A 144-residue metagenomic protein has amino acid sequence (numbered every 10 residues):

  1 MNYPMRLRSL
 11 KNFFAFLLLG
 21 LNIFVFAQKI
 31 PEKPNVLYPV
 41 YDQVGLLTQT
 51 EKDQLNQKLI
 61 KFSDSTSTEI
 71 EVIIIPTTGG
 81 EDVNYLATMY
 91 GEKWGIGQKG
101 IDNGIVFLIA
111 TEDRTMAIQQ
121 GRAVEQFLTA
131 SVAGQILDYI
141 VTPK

Functional and structural regions predicted by a protein language model:
M1-P34: Bacterial Sec-dependent N-terminal signal peptides
Q28-K144: Folded, non-transmembrane soluble domains that reside on the lumenal/extracytoplasmic side of membranes
